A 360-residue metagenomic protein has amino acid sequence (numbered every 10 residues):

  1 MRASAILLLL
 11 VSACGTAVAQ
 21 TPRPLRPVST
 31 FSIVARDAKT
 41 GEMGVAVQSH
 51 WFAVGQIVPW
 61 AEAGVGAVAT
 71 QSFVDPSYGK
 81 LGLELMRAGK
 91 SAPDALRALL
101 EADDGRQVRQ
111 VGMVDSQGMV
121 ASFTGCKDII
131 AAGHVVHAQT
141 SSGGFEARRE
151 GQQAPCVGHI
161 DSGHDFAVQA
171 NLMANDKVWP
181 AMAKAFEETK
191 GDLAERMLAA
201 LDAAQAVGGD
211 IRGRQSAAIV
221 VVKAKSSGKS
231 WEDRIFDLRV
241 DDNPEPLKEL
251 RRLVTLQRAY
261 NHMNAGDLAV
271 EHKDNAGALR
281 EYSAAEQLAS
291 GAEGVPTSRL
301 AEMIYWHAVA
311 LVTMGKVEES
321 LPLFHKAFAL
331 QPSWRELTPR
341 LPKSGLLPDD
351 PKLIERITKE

Functional and structural regions predicted by a protein language model:
Q20-R212, I219, V240-D274, Q287: Alpha/propeptide regions of enzymes that mature by internal proteolysis
D267-L268, E302-Y305, V309-L311: Residue-level recognition of tetratricopeptide repeat
L288, A292-P296, L330: Structural marker of alpha-solenoid helical repeat scaffolds
V295-I304, S333-T358: TPR/TPR-like alpha-solenoid helical repeat scaffolds
